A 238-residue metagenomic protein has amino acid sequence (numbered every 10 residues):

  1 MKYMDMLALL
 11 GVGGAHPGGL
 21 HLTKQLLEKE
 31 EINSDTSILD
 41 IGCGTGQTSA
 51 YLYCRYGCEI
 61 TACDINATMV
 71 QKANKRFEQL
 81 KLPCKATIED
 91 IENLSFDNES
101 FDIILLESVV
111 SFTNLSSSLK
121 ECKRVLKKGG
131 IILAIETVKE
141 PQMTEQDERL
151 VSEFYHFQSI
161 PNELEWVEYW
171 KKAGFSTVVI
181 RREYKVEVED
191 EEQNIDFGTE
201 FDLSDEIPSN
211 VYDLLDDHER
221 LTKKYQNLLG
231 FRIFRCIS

Functional and structural regions predicted by a protein language model:
L10, T137-F157: Short, glycine-/aromatic-enriched active-site segment of Class I SAM-dependent methyltransferases
H16-S34: Conserved alpha-helix/loop element of class I SAM-dependent methyltransferases that forms part of the SAM/SAH-binding
L39, T45-N93: Class I SAM-dependent methyltransferase SAM/SAH-binding core
E92-I103: A short acidic, Gly/Pro-enriched loop at the edge of an enzyme's catalytic core that lines a small-molecule cofactor
I103-L115: A short SAM/SAH-binding and catalytic strip from SAM-dependent methyltransferases
S116-I131: A short glycine-rich, Lys/Arg-flanked "PGG" loop and its adjoining helix->strand segment in the class I
S159-G174: Short alpha-helix
I180-S238: Conserved Class I S-adenosyl-L-methionine
